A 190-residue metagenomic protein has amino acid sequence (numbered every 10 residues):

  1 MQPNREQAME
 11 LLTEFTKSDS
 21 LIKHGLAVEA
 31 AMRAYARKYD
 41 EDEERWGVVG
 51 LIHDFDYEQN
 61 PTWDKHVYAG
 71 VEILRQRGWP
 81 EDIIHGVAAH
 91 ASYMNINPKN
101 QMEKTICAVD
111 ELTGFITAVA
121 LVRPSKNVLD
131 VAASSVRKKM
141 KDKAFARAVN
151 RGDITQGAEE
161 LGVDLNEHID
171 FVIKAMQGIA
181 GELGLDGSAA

Functional and structural regions predicted by a protein language model:
M1-T62: Acidic/His-rich, divalent-metal-binding segments that scaffold phosphate/diphosphate chemistry
P3, Q7, K23-A27, K65 (+6 more regions): Conserved active-site and cofactor/substrate-binding residues in soluble primary-metabolism enzymes
M9, T13, E29, R33 (+6 more regions): Predominant activation on well-ordered alpha-helical scaffold segments within soluble catalytic domains
L11-L12, L21, L26, L51 (+7 more regions): Generic detector of leucine side chains in alpha-helical contexts
T16, I116, N127-V128, A133-A189: C-terminal binding/interaction regions
Y39-K143, T155: Divalent metal-dependent catalytic cores for phosphoryl transfer on phosphate-bearing substrates
